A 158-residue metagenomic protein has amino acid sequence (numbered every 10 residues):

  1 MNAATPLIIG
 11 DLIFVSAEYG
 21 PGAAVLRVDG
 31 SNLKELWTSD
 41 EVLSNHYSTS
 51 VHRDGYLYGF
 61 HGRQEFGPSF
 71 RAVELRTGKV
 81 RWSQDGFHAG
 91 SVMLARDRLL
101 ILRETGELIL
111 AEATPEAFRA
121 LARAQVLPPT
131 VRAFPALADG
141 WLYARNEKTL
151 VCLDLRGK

Functional and structural regions predicted by a protein language model:
M1-K158: Noncatalytic, solvent-exposed loop/strand surfaces of beta-propeller-type extracellular/periplasmic domains
